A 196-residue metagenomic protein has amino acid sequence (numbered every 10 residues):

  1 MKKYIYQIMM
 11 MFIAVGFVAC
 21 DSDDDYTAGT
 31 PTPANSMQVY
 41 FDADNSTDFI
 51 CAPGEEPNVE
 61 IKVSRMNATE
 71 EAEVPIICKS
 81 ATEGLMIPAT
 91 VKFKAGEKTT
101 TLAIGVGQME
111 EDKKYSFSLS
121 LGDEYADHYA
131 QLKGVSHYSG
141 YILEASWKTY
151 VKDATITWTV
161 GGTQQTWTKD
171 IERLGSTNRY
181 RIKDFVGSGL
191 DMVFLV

Functional and structural regions predicted by a protein language model:
M1-I5: Positively charged n-region of N-terminal signal peptides that target proteins for export
I8-A14: Sec-dependent N-terminal signal peptides
V15-A19: C-terminal motif of bacterial Sec signal peptides marking the signal peptidase cleavage site
D21-T159: Acidic/polar, low-complexity intrinsically disordered N-terminal segments immediately downstream of a Sec signal
L143-V196: Ser/Thr/Gly/Pro-rich, low-complexity flexible regions
